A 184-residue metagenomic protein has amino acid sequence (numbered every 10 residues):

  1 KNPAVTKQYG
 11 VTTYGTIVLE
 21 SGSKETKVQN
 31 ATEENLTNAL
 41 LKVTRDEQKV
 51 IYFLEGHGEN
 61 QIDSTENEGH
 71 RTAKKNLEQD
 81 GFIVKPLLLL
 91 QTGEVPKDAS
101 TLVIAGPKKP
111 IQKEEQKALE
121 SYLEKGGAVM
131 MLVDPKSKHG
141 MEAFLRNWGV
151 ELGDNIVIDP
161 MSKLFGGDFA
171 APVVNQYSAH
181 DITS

Functional and structural regions predicted by a protein language model:
K1-S184: Short, surface-exposed patches at the edges or C-terminal ends of soluble domains, predominantly
